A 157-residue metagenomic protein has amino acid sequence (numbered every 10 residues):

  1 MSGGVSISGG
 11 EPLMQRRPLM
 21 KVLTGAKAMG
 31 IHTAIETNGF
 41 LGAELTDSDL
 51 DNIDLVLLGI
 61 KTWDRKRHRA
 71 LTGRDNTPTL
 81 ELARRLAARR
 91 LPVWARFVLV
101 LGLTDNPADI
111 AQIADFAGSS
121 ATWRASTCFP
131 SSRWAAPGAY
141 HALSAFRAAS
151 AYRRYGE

Functional and structural regions predicted by a protein language model:
M1-F129, W134, Y140: Conserved AdoMet/S-adenosylmethionine-binding subsite of the radical SAM
Y140-G156: A structural motif corresponding to the C-terminal lobe/cap of the Radical SAM core domain
